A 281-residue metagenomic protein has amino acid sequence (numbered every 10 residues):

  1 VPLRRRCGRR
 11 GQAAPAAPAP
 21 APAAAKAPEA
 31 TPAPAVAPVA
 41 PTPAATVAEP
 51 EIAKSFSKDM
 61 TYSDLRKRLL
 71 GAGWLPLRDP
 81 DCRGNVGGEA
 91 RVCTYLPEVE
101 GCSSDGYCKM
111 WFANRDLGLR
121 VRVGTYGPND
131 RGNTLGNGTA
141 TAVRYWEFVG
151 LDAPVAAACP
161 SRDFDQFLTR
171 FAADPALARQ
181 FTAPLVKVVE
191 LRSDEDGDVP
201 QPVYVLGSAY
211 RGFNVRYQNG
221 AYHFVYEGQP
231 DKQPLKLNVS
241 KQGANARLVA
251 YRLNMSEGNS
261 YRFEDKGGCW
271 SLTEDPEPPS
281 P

Functional and structural regions predicted by a protein language model:
P2-A48, D152-A157, P281: Compositionally biased, proline/threonine/alanine/serine-rich low-complexity intrinsically disordered stretches
V39-A72, L77-N85: Terminal, regulation- and interaction-focused segments at domain boundaries
A45-P50, V155-A173: Short, low-complexity N-terminal intrinsically disordered segments enriched in polar/charged residues
G73-G118: A cross-family detector of function-defining hotspots
W74-L75, A246-P281: Short beta-strand edge/turn micro-motifs at domain boundaries
D105-C108, R122, K232-P234, M255-S260: Short, surface-exposed coil-to-beta transition loops
G106-A157: C-terminal basic regulatory modules in eukaryotic proteins
C108, R192-R252: Surface-exposed, charged secondary-structure patches
